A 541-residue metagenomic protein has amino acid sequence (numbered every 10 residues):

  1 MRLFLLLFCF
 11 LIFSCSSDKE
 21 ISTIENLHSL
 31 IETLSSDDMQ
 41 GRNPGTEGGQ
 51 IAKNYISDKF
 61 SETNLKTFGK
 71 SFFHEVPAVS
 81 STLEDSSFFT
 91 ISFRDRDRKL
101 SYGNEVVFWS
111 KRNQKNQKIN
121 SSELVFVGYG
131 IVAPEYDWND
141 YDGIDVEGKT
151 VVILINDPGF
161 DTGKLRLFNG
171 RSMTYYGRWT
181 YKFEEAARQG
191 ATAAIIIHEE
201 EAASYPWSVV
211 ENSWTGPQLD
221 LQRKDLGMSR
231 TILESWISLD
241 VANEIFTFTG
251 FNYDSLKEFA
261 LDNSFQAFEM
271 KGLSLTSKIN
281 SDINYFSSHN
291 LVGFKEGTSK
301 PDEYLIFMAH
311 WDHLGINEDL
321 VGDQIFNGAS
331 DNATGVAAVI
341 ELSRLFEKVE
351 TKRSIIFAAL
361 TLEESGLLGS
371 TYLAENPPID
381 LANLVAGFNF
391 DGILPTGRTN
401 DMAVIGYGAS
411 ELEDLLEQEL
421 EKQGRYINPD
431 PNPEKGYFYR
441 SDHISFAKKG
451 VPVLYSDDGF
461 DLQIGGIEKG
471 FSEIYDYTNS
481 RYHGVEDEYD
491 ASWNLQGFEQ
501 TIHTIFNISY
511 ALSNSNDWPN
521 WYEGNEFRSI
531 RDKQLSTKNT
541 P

Functional and structural regions predicted by a protein language model:
L3-F13: Sec-dependent N-terminal signal peptides
C15-T67, F88, W207, V241-A242 (+4 more regions): N-terminal hydrophobic or amphipathic helices/low-complexity stretches enriched in small/hydrophobic/Pro/Gly
Q40-L165, E269, S288: Noncatalytic luminal/extracellular "stalk/propeptide" segments of secretory-pathway proteins
S92-R96, V107-G143, D225-G328, R344 (+1 more regions): Soluble metallo-hydrolase cores and metallopeptidase-like ectodomains found primarily in the secretory/periplasmic
Y102-D225, Q324-N327, P431-N432: Extracellular/luminal Protease-associated
N104, N116, D142, G148 (+6 more regions): Metal-dependent peptidase/peptidase-like ectodomains
G170-R171, Y175-G177, E201-A202, G315 (+3 more regions): Acidic/histidine-rich catalytic neighborhood of metal-dependent amide-processing enzymes
A187, H198, S255, N263-A267 (+2 more regions): Active-site-adjacent substrate-binding region of metalloamidase/peptidase-like peptide-processing proteins
